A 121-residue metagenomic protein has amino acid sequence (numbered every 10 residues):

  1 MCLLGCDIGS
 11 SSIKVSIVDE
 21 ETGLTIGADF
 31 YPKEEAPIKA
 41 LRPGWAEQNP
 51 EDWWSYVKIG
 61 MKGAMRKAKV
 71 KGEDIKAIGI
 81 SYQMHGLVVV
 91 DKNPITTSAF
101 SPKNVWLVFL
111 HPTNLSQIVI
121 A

Functional and structural regions predicted by a protein language model:
M1-A99, H111: N-terminal glycine/serine-rich phosphate-binding loop of ATP-dependent small-molecule kinases, especially carbohydrate
S101-K103: Adenosine ribonucleotide-centric catalytic and binding domains
V105-A121: Glycine-rich phosphate-binding loop plus the immediately following alpha-helix
